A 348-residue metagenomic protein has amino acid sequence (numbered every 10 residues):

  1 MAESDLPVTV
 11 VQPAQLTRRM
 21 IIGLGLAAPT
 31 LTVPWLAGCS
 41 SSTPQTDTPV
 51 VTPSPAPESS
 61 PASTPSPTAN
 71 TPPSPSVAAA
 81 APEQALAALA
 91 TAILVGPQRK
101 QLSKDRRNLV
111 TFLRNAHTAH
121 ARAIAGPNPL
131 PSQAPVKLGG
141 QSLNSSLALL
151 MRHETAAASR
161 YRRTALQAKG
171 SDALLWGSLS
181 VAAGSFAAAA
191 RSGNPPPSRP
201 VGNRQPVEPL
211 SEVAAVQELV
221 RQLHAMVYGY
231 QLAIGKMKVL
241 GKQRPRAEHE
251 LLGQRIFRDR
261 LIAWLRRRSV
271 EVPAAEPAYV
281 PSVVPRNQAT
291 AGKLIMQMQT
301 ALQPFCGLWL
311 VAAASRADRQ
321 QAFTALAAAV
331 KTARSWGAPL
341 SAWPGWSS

Functional and structural regions predicted by a protein language model:
A2-L16, G23-S348: All-alpha RGS (Regulator of G-protein Signaling) helical domain and cognate RGS-like helical scaffolds
